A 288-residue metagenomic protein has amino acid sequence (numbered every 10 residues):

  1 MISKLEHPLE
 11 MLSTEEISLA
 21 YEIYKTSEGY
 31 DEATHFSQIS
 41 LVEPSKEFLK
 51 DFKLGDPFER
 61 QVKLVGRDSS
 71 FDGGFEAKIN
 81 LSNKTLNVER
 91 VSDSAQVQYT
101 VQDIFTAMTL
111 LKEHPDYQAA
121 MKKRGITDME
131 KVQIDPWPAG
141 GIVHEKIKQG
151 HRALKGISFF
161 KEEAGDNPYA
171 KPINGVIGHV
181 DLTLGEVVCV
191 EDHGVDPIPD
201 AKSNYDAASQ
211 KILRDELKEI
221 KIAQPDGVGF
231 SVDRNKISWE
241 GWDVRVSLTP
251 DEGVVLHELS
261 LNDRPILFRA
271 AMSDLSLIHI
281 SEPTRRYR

Functional and structural regions predicted by a protein language model:
M1-P8, E22, T26, A207-L217: Basic/polar N-terminal segments that are highly enriched at the extreme N-terminus, encompassing both cleavable
I2-P8, K84-A95: Acidic/histidine-rich, surface-exposed loop or edge segments in extracytoplasmic proteins
P8-L49, T100-H144: Short, non-transmembrane alpha-helical segments in secretory-pathway proteins
D31-L81, D128-D181: Exposed beta-strand-loop-beta-strand "reactive/processing" segments of non-cytosolic proteins
E76-K78, R90, H114, M129-E130 (+5 more regions): Structured, charged N-terminal subsegments at the starts of enzyme catalytic cores and at intra-chain domain/subunit
G156-F160, P172-I220: Non-catalytic propeptide/linker segments at domain boundaries
R214-D274: Beta-strand-rich N-terminal accessory domains
I278-R288: Single conserved hydrophobic/aromatic residue that forms the stacking wall/gate of nucleotide- or nucleobase-binding
